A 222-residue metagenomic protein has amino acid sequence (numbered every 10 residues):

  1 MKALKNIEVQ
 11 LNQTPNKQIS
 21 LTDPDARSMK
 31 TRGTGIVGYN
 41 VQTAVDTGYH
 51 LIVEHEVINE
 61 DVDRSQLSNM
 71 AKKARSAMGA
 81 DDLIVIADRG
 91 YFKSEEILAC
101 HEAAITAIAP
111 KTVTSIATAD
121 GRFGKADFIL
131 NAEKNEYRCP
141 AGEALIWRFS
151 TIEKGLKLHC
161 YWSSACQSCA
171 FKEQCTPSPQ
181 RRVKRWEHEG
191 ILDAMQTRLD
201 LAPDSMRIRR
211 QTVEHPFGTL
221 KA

Functional and structural regions predicted by a protein language model:
M1-A222: Anion-binding and metal-coordination hotspots
